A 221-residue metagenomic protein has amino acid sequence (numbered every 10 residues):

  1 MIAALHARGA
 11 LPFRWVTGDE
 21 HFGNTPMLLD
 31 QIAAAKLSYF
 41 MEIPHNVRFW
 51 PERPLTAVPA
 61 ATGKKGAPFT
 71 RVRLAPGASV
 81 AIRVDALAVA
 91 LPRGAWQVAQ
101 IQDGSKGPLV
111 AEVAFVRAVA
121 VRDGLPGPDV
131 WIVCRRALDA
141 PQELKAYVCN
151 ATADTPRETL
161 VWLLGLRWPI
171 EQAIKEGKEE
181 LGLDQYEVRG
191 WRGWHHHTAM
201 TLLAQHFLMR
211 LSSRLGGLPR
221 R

Functional and structural regions predicted by a protein language model:
M1-H45, L55: Polybasic low-complexity intrinsically disordered regions
V16-N24, Y39, Y147, W168-G177 (+1 more regions): Short, conserved catalytic/metal-binding motifs centered on acidic residues
M27, C149, P156-L164, E179-H196 (+1 more regions): Short, solvent-exposed helix-loop connector elements
P44, F49-P169: An anionic, glycine-rich sequence signature occurring as long contiguous blocks
R157, I170, H196-M200, A204: Short runs of predominantly hydrophobic/aromatic residues within well-ordered alpha helices that form helix-helix
E187, A199-L203, S212: Hydrophobic multi-pass inner-membrane translocation pores used for secretion and envelope-lipid/glycan export
Q205-R221: Conserved nucleotidyltransferase catalytic core and NTase-mimicking acidic/glycine-rich helix/loop elements in nucleic
